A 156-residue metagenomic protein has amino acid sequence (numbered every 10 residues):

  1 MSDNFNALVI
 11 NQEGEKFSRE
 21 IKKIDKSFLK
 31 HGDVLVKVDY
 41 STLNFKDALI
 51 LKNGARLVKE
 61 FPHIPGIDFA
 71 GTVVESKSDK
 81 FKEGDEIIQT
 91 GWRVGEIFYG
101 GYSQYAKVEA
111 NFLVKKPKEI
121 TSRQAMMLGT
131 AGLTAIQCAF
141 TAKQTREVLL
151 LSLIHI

Functional and structural regions predicted by a protein language model:
D3-L8, V34: Short structural boundary motif marking the start of a folded domain
E15-I21, G54-A55: Short gly/ser/thr-rich secondary-structure transition/capping motifs
R19-I21, K26, A70-T72, Y105-K107 (+1 more regions): Conserved hydrophobic/aromatic beta-strand scaffold that supports enzyme active sites
D25-L43, G54-V94, I120: Glycine-rich beta-strand-centered segment in the early N-terminal region that forms part of a ligand/cofactor-binding
K46-L51: Cytochrome P450 core scaffold surrounding the K-helix E-X-X-R motif and the conserved "meander" helix-loop region
T90-L150: NAD(P)H dinucleotide-binding glycine-rich loop of Rossmann-like/cofactor-binding domains, especially the beta1-alpha1
I154-I156: Conserved small/polar residues in nucleotide/adenosyl-binding loops
